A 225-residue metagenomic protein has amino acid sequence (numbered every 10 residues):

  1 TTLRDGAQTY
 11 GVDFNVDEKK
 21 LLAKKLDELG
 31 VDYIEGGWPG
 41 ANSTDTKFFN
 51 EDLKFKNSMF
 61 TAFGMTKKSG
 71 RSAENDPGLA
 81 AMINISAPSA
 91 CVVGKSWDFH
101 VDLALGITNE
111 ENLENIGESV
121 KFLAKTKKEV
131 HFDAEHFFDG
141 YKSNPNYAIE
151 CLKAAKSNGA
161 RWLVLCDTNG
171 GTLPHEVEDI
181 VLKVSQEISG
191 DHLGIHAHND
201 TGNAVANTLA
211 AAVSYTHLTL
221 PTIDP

Functional and structural regions predicted by a protein language model:
T1, I34-G36, F60-G64, A90-V92 (+3 more regions): Hydrophobic faces of well-ordered beta-strands that scaffold small-molecule active sites in alpha/beta enzyme cores
T1-S72: N-terminal capping/small domains of soluble enzymes
T2-D17, G64-S72, L103-N109, E135-N146 (+1 more regions): Active-site mouth loops of central-metabolism enzymes
D17-L29, N75-V92, S96-L105, N109-E129 (+1 more regions): Alpha/beta enzyme core
W38-N42, G64-K68, G94-D98, A134-G140 (+2 more regions): Active-site-proximal loop/turn and secondary-structure-junction residues that shape catalytic pockets, frequently
N203-V213: Catalytic cores of alpha/beta
T216-T222: Conserved small/polar residues in nucleotide/adenosyl-binding loops
